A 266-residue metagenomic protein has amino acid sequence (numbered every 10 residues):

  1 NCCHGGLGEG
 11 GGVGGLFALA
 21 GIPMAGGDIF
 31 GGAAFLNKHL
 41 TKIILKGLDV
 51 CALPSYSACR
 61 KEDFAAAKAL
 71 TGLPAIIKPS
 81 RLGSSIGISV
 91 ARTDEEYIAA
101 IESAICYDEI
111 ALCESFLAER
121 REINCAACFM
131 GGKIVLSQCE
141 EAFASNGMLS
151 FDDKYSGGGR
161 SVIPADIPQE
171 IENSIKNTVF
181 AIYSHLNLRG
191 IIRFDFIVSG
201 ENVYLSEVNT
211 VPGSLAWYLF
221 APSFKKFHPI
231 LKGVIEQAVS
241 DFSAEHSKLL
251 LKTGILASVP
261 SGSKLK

Functional and structural regions predicted by a protein language model:
N1-S57: Conserved N-proximal alpha/beta basic substrate-recognition cap immediately N-terminal to, or forming the N-lobe
H4-G5, S85, A142-S145, N209-A221: Glycine-rich phosphate/pyrophosphate-binding beta-alpha loops
M24, S55, I77, C113 (+2 more regions): Generic preference for hydrophobic
A25-G27, S84-S85, R160-I163, S214-Y218: Short small-residue beta-strand/loop micro-motif enriched in glycine and branched aliphatics
G32-E119, N173-K176: Active-site nucleotide/adenylate-binding loops and adjacent lid/helix of ATP-dependent enzymes
K46-D49, P168-K266: ATP-dependent carboxylate activation and anion-phosphoryl transfer catalytic cores that bind Mg-ATP to form
R92-E170, V198, N202-V203: Phosphate-binding site of ATP-dependent enzymes
